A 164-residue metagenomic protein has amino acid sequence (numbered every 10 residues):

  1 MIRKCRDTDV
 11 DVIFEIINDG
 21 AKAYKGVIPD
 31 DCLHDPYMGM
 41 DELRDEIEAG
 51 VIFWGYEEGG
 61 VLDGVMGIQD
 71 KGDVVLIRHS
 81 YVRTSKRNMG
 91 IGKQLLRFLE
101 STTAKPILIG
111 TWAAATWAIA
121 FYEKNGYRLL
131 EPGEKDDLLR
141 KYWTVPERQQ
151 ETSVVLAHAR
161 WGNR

Functional and structural regions predicted by a protein language model:
M1-E15: A short beta-loop-alpha structural element at the N-terminal edge of CoA-dependent acyl/N-acetyltransferase catalytic
E15-L43: Conserved GNAT-fold acetyl-CoA-binding loop/helix
D41-W54, Q149-T152: A short helix-loop-beta-strand connector motif used in the catalytic cores of GNAT acetyltransferases and, in some
G55, V61-D70, V74-Y81: Conserved beta-strand in the GNAT
S80-R87, T111-A113: A short, internal acetyl-CoA/4′-phosphopantetheine-binding micro-motif in the GNAT/acyltransferase core
V82, N88-S101, K124: Conserved acetyl-CoA-binding loop-helix of GNAT-fold acetyltransferases
K93, A114-Q149: Conserved active-site alpha-helix within GNAT-family acetyltransferase domains
S101-A115: Conserved GNAT acetyl-CoA-binding A-motif
